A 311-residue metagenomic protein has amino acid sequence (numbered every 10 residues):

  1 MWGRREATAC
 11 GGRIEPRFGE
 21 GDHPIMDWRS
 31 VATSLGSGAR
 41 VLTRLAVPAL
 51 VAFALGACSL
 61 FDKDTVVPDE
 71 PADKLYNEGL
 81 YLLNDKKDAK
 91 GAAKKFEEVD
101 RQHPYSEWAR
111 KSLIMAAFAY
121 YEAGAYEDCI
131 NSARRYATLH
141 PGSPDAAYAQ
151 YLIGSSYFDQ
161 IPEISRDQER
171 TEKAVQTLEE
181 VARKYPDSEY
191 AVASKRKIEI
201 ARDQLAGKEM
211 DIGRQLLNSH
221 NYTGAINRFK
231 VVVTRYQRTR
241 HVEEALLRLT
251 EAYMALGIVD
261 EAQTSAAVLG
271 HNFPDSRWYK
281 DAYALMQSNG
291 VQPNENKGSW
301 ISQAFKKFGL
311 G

Functional and structural regions predicted by a protein language model:
W2, C10-I14, D22-L35, A39 (+1 more regions): Acidic, polar-rich low-complexity tracts and alpha-helical solenoid repeat scaffolds
G19: Mixed-charge (Asp/Glu-Lys/Arg
L45-G56: Bacterial N-terminal signal peptides
